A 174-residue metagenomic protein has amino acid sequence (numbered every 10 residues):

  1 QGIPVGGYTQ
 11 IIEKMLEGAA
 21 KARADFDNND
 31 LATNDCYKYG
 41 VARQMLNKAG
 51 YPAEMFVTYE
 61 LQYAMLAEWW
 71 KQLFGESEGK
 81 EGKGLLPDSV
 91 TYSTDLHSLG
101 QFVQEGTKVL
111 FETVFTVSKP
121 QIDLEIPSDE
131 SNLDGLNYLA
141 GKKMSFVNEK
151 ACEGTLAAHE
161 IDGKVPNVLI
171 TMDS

Functional and structural regions predicted by a protein language model:
Q1-E112, Q121: Active-site phosphate/pyrophosphate-binding segments
Q1-E17, F146, K150-E153, I161-S174: Short alpha-helices
M55-F56, V117, L139-K142: A short, structure-level motif marking secondary-structure boundaries and short turns
G75-G79, Q104-T107, V117, K143 (+2 more regions): Hydrophobic alpha-helix feature that most strongly marks membrane-spanning transmembrane helices and their immediate
L85, A140-K142, T171-M172: A short glycine/serine-rich beta->alpha loop
P87, V114, N167-T171: Conserved beta-strand scaffold positions in the cores of enzyme catalytic domains, especially in NTP/NDP-utilizing
S93, V117-P120, D173-S174: Short beta-alpha junction loops
Q121-G154: Acidic, Ser/Thr-rich peripheral helices and adjacent loops at domain boundaries
